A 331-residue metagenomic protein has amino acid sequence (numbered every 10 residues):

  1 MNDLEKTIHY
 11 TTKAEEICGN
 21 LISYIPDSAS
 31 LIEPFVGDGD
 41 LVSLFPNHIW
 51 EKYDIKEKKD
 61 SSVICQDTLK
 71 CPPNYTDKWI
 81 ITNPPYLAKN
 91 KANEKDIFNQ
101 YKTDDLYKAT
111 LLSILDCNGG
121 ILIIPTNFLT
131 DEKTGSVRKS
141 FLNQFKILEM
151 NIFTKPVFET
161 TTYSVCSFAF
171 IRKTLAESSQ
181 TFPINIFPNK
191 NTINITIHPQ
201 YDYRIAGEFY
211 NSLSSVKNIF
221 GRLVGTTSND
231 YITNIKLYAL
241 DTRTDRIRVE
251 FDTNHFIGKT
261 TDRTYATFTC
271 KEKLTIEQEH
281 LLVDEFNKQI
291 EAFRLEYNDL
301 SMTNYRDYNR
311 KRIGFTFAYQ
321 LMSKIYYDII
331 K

Functional and structural regions predicted by a protein language model:
M1-K59, I64-L69, S301-K331: Class I S-adenosyl-L-methionine
S28, N47-I49, D60, D77 (+2 more regions): A generic structural signal for alpha->beta connector loops
L31-F45, K52-D54, C65-Q100, D104-I114 (+2 more regions): Conserved proline-anchored active-site loop of SAM-dependent methyltransferases that bridges a beta-strand
K52, C65, E149-I152, I186: Structural signal for conserved beta-strand scaffold positions within catalytic alpha/beta enzyme cores
K58-D60, L69-P73, K155-T160: A short acidic, often aromatic-flanked loop/helix-cap motif at beta-alpha or helix-coil junctions that lines enzyme
T103-F158, T162, S167-A169: Conserved Class I SAM-dependent methyltransferase catalytic core
T161-G221: Flexible, glycine-/basic-rich loop-and-beta segments that form/coincide with the SAM-dependent methyltransferase
V224-K331: C-terminal target-recognition/interaction regions appended to catalytic cores
